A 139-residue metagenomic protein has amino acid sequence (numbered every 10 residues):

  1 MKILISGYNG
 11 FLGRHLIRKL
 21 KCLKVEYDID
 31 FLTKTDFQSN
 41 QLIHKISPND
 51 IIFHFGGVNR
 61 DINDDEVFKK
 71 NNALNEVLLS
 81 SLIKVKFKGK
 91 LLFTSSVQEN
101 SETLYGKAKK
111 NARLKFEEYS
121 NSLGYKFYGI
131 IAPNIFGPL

Functional and structural regions predicted by a protein language model:
M1-L23: N-terminal Rossmann NAD(P)H-binding glycine-rich loop of SDR-like oxidoreductase domains
S6, I52-G56, L91-S96, I130-A132: SDR active-site strand-loop-helix element
L23-F31, G124-Y125: A generic structural motif
Y27-H44: Adenosine-cofactor binding site in Rossmann-like domains, unifying the SAM/SAH pocket of S-adenosylmethionine-dependent
S39-A73, Q98-E99: NAD(P)H-binding glycine-rich loop region in Rossmannoid oxidoreductase-like domains and their noncatalytic homologs
I62-L91, L114-K115: NAD(P)-cofactor binding segment of oxidoreductase domains
S95, F116-P138: Conserved beta-loop-beta element that borders a ligand/cofactor-binding pocket
A108: Active-site helix of classical SDR
